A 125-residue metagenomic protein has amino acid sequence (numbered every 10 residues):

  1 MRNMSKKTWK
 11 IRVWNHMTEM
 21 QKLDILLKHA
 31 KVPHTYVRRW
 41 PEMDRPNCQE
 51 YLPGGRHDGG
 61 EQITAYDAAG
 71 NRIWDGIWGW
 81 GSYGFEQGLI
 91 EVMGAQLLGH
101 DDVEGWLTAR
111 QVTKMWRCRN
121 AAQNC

Functional and structural regions predicted by a protein language model:
M1, K6, Y66, G70-D75 (+1 more regions): Alpha-helical protein-protein interaction elements
R2-M17, M93-C125: Mixed-charge, Lys/Arg-enriched low-complexity segments
S5-T8, Q21-D24, N47: Generic extreme N-terminus detector
H16-P33: Amphipathic alpha-helical segments
K31-E91: Amphipathic, interaction-prone secondary-structure segments
